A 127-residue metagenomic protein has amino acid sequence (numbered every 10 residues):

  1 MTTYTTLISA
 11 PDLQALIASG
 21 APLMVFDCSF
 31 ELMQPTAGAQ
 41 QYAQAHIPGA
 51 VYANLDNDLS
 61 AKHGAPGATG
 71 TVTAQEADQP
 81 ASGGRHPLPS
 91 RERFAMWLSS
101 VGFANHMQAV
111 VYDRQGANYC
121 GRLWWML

Functional and structural regions predicted by a protein language model:
M1-M126: Cytosolic catalytic domains that perform sulfur/thiol-centered chemistry
